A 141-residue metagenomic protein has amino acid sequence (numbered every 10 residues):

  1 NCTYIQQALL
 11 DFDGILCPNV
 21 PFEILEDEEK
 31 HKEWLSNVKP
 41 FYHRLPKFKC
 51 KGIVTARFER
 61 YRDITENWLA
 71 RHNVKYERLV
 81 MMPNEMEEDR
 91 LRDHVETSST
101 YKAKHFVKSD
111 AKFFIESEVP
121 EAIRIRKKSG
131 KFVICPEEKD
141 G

Functional and structural regions predicted by a protein language model:
N1-E88: Alpha-helical substrate-recognition element adjacent to the catalytic core
N37-F41, S98-K102, E118: Amphipathic coiled-coil/heptad-repeat helices and related helical stalk/stem segments that mediate oligomerization
R44, T65-W68, H105, E121-K128: A short acidic, amphipathic alpha-helical/loop segment
C50, H94, S98-K104, R126 (+2 more regions): Generic hydrophobic, helix-prone segments enriched in Leu/Val/Ile
Y76-A111: Donor nucleotide-activated moiety binding/catalytic core segment of transferases that use nucleotide-activated donors
K108-G141: Acidic, Mg2+-coordinating phosphoryl-transfer loop and its flanking beta/alpha structural elements, shared across
